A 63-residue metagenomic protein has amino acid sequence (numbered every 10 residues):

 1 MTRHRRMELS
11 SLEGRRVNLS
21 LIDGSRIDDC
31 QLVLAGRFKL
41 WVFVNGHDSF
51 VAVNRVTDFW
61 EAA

Functional and structural regions predicted by a protein language model:
T2-A63: Conserved RNA-binding domains used in RNP assembly and mRNA/RNA metabolism
